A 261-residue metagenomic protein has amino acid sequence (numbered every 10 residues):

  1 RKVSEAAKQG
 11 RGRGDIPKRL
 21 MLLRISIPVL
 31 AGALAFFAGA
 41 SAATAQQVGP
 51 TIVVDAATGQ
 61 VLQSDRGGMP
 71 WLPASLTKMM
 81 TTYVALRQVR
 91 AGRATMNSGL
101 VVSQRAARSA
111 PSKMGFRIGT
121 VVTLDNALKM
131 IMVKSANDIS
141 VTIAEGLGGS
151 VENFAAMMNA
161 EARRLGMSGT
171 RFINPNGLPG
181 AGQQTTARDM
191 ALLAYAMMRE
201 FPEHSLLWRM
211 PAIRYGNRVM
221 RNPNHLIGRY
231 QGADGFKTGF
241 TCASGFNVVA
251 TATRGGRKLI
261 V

Functional and structural regions predicted by a protein language model:
R1-R19, A43-T44, V48-P50, A57-W71 (+2 more regions): Structured C-terminal helix/loop/strand segments within mature extracytoplasmic catalytic/sensor domains
V3-E5, D15-P17, A57, N126-M130 (+8 more regions): Conserved serine DD-peptidase/penicillin-binding transpeptidase domain and beta-lactam-recognizing active-site
D15, R24-S26: Generic short N-terminal amphipathic or hydrophobic helices
S26-A38: Bacterial N-terminal signal peptides
A42-R188, Y195-R199: Active-site-adjacent loops and short helices of periplasmic peptidoglycan-processing enzymes
M167-R171, P175, P179-I260: Domain-terminus/edge residues, biased toward the C-terminal soluble/receptor-binding domains of extracytoplasmic
